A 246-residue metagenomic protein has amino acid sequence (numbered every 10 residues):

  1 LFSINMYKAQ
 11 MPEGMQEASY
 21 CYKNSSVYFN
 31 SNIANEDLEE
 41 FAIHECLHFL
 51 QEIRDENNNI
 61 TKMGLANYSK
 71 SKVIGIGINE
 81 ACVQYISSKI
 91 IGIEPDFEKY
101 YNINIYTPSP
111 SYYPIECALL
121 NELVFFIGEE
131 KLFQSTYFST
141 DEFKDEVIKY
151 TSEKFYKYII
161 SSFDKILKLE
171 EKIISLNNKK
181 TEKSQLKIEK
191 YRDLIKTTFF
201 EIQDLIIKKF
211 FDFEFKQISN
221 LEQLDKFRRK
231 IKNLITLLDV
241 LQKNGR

Functional and structural regions predicted by a protein language model:
L1-E36, E56: Auxiliary, metal-adjacent structural segments of Zn-dependent hydrolase domains
F2-K8, E40, K72, G77: Cross-family signature of deubiquitinases and ubiquitin-like deconjugating cysteine proteases
N35-E39, K72, Q223: Inter-repeat boundary and helix-capping residues of tandem alpha-helical solenoids
E40-E56, E80, Q84, S88: Active-site recognition of the HExxH zinc-binding catalytic motif
I60-A66: Extended compositionally biased segments used for macromolecular assembly or nucleic-acid engagement
A66-I115, L123: Post-HExxH zinc-binding segment in Zn-dependent metallohydrolases
I103-G245: Pan-zinc metallopeptidase signature
